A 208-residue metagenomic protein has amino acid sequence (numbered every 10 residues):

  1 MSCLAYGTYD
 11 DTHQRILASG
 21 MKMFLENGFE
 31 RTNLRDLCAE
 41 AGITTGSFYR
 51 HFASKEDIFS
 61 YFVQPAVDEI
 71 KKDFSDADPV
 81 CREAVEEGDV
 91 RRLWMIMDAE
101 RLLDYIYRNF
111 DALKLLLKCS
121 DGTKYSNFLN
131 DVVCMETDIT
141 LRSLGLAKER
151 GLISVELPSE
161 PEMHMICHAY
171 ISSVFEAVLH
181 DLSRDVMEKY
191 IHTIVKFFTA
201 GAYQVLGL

Functional and structural regions predicted by a protein language model:
M1-T8, L206: N-terminal intrinsically disordered/low-complexity leader segments
R15, M23-D57, Y61: Helix-turn-helix
S60-E69, F128: Alpha-helical DNA-contacting segments of helix-turn-helix folds
Y61, S75-R108: Hydrophobic alpha-helical connector segments
E83-D89, L116-T123, G151-V155: Short linear capping/connector segments at secondary-structure termini
R101-R108, T123-R150, P161-H168: Amphipathic alpha-helical packing segments from all-alpha helical-bundle domains
K114-L115, A147-F197, L206-G207: Hydrophobic/aromatic-rich alpha-helical bundle segments in the mid-to-C-terminal region
